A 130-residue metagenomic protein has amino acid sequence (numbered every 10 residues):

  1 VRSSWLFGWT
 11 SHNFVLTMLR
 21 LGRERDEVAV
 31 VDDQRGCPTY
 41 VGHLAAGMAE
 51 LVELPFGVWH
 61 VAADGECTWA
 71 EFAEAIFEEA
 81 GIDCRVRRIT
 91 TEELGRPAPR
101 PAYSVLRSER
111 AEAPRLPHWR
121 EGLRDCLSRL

Functional and structural regions predicted by a protein language model:
R2-S3, V31-D32, A63, T90 (+2 more regions): A secondary-structure boundary/capping signal
S3-G36, G42-H43: NAD(P)-dependent short-chain dehydrogenase/reductase
H12-L16, A70, E74, V105: Short, surface-exposed alpha-helical segments at coil->helix boundaries
M18, M48, V52, A73-I76 (+1 more regions): Hydrophobic "lid"/C-terminal helical patch of Rossmann-like NAD(P)-dependent dehydrogenase/epimerase domains
G36-T39, C67, L106, P117: Residue-level signal for the nucleotide or nucleotide-sugar donor/cofactor binding architecture
L44, M48, V61, F72 (+2 more regions): Non-catalytic, hydrophobic alpha-helical segments
G47, E53-A98, A102: Mid/C-terminal beta-alpha module of Rossmann-like enzyme folds, strongest in SDR-family dehydrogenases/epimerases
C84, P99-L130: C-terminal amphipathic/interface module of NAD(P)-dependent oxidoreductases and related NAD-binding regulators
